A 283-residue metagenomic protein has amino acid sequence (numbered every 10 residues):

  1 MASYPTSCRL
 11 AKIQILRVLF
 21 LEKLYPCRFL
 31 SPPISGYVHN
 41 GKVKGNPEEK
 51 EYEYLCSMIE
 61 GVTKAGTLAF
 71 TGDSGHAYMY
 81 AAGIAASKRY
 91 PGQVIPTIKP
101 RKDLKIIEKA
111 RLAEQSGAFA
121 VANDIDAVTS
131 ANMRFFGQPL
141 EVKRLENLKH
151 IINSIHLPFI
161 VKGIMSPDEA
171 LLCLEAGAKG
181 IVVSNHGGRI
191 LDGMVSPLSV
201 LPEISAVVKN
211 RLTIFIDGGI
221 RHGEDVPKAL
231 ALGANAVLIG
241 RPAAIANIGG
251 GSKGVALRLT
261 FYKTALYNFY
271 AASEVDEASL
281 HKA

Functional and structural regions predicted by a protein language model:
M1, S199-A283: Alpha/beta catalytic cores of nucleotide-metabolism and tRNA/nucleoside-modifying enzymes
M1-K99: N-terminal capping/small domains of soluble enzymes
P47, G72-S74, I98-K99, G137-L140 (+3 more regions): Glycine- and other small-residue-rich loops at beta-strand/loop junctions that grip anionic moieties
I59, I84, A110, L148 (+3 more regions): Generic hydrophobic/aromatic pocket-lining and core-packing "Φ" positions
G66-T67, K88-Q93, Q115-F119, I155-P158 (+4 more regions): Glycine-enriched alpha-helix->loop->beta-strand junction motifs that scaffold or abut catalytic
I84-I95, P139-F159, D192-G218, F261-A272: Alpha-helix-loop-beta-strand connector modules within alpha/beta enzyme cores
P100-R101, I160-P167, T213-E224: Glycine-rich beta-to-alpha transition loops that act as phosphate-gripper elements at the mouths of alpha/beta enzyme
F119-N147, I164-I204, A246-G250: Glycine/Thr-rich beta-alpha phosphate-binding loop at enzyme active sites
